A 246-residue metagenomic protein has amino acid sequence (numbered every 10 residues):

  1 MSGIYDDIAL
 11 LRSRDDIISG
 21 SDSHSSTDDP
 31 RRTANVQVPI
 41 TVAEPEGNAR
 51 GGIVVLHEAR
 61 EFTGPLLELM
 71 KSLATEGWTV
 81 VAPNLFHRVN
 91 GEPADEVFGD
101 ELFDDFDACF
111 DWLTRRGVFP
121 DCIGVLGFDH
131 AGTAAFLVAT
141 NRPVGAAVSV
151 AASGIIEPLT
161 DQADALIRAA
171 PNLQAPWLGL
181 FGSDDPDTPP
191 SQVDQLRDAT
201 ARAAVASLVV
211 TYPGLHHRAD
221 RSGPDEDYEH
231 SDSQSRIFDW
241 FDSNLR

Functional and structural regions predicted by a protein language model:
M1-R246: N-terminal cap/leader regions of alpha/beta-hydrolase-fold enzymes, predominantly small-molecule hydrolases
